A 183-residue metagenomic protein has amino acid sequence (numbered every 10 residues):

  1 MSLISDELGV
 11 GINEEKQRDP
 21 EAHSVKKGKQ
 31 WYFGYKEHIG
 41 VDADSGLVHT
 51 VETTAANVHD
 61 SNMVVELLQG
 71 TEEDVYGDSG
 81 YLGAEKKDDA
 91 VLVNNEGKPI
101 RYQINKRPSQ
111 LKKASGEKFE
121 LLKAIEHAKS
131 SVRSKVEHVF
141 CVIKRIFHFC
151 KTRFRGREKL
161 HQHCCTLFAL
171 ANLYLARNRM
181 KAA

Functional and structural regions predicted by a protein language model:
M1-L92, K98, C165-A171, R179: Polybasic low-complexity intrinsically disordered regions
S24-V25, S109-S115, M180-A183: Short, surface-exposed, charge-dense and proline/glycine-enriched linear segments
V48, K106-S109, A176: Short, acidic Gly/Pro/Ser/Thr-rich loop/turn segments
E73-D74, S79-Q162: Helix-centered, glycine/charged polyanion-binding patches within enzymatic domains that contact phosphate-containing
H138, V142, F168, N172-L175: Alpha-helical scaffold segments in soluble metabolic enzymes
F147-T152, N172-A183: Short helix-capping/linker segments at secondary-structure and domain boundaries
